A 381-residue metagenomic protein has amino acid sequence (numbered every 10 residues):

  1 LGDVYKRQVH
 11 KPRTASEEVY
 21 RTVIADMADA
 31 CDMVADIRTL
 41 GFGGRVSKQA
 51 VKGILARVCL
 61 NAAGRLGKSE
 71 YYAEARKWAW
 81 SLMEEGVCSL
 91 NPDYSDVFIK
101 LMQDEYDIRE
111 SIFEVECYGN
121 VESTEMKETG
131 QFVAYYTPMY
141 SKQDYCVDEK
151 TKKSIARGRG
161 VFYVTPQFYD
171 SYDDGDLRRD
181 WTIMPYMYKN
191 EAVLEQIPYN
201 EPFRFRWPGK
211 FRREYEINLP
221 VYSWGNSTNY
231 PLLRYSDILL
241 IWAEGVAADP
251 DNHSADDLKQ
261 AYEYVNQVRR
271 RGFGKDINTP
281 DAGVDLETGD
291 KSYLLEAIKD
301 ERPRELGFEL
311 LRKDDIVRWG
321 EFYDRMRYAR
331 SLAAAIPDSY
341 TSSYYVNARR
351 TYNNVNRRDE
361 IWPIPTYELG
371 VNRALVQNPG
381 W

Functional and structural regions predicted by a protein language model:
L1-K127, D174-W381: Acidic/polar-rich alpha-helix caps and helix-coil junctions
S47, T151, I155, V161-P166 (+1 more regions): Residue-level signal for threonine
Q131-R159: Short, cationic low-complexity segments
A134, F162-V164, R213, N278: Intrinsically disordered, low-complexity, compositionally biased regions/tails
